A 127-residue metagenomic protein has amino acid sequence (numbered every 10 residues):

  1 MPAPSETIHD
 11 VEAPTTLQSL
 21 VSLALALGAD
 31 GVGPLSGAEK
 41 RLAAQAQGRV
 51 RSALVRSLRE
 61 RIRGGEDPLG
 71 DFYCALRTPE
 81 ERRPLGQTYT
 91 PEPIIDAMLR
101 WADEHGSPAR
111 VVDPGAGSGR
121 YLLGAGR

Functional and structural regions predicted by a protein language model:
P2-R127: Class I S-adenosyl-L-methionine
